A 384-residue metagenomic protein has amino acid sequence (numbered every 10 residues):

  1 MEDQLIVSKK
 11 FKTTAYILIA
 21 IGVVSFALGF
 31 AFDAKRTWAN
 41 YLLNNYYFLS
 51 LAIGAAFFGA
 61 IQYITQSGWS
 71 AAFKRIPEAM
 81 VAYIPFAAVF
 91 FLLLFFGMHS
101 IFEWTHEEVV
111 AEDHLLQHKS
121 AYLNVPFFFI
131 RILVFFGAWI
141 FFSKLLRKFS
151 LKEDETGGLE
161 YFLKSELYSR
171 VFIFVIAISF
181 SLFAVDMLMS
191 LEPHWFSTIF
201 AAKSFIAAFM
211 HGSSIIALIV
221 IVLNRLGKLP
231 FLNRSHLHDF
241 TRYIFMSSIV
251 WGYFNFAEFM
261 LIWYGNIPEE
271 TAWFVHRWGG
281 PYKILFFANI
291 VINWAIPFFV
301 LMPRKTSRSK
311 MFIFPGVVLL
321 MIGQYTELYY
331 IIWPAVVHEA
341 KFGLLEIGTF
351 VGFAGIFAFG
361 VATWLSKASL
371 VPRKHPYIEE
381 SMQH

Functional and structural regions predicted by a protein language model:
M1-A52, S120-L123, K367, E379-H384: N-terminal regions that are enriched for targeting/export leaders and immediately downstream pro/stem segments
I6-S25, K119-N289, I378: Long, contiguous internal "core" modules enriched in hydrophobic/ aromatic residues
K9-F11, A111-D113, I292-P297, L301-H384: TerminUS-proximal long segments
Y16-K35, G54-A56, L94-S100, S143-K144 (+3 more regions): Alpha-helical transmembrane segments of multi-pass membrane proteins
W38, F48-E155, F172: Transmembrane-helix bundle segments that line or gate the permeation/cavity pathway in multi-pass membrane proteins
W38-Y46, F73-R75, P193-F205, V275 (+1 more regions): Non-cytosolic membrane-interface motifs at loop->transmembrane helix junctions
S50-I61, V89-F90, I132-K144, I206-I221 (+2 more regions): Hydrophobic cores of alpha-helical transmembrane segments in multi-pass inner/ER membrane proteins, independent
V81-M98, M246-F254, P315-L320: Hydrophobic alpha-helical membrane-insertion segments
